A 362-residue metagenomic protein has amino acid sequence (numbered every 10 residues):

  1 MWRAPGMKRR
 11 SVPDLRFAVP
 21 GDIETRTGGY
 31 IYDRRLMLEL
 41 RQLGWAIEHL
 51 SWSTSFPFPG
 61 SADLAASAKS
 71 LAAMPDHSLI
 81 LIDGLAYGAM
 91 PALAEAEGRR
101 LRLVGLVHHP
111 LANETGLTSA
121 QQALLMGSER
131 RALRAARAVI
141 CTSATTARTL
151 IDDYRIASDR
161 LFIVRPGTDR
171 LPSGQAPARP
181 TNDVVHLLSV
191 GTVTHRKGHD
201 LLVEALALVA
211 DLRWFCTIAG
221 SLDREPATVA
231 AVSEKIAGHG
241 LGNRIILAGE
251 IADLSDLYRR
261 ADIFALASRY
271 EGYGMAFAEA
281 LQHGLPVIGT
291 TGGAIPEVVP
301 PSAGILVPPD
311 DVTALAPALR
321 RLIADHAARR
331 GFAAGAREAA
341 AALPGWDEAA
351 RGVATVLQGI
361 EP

Functional and structural regions predicted by a protein language model:
A120-C141: Membrane-proximal helix-turn-helix segments that form the acceptor-binding/catalytic region of lipid-linked
T145, G167: Carbohydrate-associated surface elements
R179-K197, V203-L208, T217: Conserved donor-binding/catalytic core segment of Leloir-type glycosyltransferases
F215-A231: Glycosyltransferase donor-sugar binding loop
V229-I251: Nucleotide-activated donor-binding/catalytic signature segment of Leloir-type glycosyltransferases, i.e., the conserved
R269: Aromatic "clamp/platform" in nucleotide-sugar-dependent glycosyltransferases that forms part of the donor/acceptor
P286-G289: Short hydrophobic beta-strand element within catalytic cores of glycosyltransferases and related nucleotide-activated
P301, I305-V312, R321-A327: Conserved acidic donor-binding segment of nucleotide-sugar-dependent glycosyltransferases
